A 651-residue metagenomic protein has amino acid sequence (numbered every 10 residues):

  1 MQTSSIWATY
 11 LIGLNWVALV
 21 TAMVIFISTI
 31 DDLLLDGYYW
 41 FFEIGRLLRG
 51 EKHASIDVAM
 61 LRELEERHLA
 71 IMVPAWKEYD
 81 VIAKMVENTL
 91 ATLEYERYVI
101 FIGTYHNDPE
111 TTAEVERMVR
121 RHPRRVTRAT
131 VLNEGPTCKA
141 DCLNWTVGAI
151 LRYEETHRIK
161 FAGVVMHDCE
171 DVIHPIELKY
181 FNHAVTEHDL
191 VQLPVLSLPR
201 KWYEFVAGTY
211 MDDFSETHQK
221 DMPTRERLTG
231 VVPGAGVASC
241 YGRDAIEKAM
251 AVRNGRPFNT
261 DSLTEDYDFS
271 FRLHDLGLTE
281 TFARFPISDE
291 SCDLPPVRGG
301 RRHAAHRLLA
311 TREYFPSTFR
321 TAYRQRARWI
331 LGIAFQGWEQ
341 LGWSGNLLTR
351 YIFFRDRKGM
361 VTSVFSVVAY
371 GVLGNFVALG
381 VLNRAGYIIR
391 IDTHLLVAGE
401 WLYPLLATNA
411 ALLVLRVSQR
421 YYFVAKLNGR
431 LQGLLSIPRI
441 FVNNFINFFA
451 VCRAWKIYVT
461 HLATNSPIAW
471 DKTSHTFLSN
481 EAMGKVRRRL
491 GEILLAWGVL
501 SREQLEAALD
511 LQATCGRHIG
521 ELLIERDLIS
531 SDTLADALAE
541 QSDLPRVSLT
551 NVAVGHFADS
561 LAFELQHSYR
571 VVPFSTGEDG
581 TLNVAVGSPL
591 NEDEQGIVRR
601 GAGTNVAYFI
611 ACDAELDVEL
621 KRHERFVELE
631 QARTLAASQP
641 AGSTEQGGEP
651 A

Functional and structural regions predicted by a protein language model:
Q2-E87: N-proximal low-complexity "stem/linker" segments adjacent to membrane-targeting elements
L34-R62, G342-R489, S638, S643-P650: Juxtamembrane C-terminal module of membrane proteins
L48-A327: Internal catalytic domains of large membrane-associated glycosyltransferases
I56-H106, V165-C169, N443-T476, E481-R489 (+4 more regions): Acidic, Ser/Thr-rich low-complexity segments on the non-lumenal side of membrane proteins
R324-L347: Short, charged cytosolic
R488-L500, H518-I529: Extracellular/lumenal glycan-associated surfaces
I524-T604, R622-H623, E630, T634-G648: Polyanionic, low-complexity intrinsically disordered segments
H556, A611-R625: Short proline/glycine- and acidic-rich turn/helix-capping motifs at secondary-structure junctions
